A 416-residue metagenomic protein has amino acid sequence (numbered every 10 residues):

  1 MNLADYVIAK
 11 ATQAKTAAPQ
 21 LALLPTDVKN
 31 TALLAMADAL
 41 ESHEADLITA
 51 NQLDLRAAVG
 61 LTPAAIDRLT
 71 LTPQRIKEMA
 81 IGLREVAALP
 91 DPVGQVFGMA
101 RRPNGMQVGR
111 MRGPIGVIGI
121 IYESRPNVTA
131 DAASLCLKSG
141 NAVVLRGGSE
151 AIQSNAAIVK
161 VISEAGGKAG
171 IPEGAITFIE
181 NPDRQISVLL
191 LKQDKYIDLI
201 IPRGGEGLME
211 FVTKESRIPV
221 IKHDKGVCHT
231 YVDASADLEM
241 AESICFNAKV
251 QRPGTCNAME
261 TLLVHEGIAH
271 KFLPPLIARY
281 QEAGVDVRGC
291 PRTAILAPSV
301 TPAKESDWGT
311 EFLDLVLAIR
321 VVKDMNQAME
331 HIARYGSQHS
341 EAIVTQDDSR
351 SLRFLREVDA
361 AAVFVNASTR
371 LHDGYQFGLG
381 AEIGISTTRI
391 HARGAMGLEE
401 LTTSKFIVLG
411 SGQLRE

Functional and structural regions predicted by a protein language model:
M1-V108: N-terminal Rossmann-like NAD(P)+-binding subdomain of aldehyde/semialdehyde dehydrogenases
A17-L23, L262-V264, D314-K323, Q338-I343: Short, well-ordered beta-strand elements within core beta-sheets of diverse protein domains
L24-D27, A169-I176, P253-A258, G284-R292 (+2 more regions): Flexible, glycine/charged-enriched surface loops at secondary-structure junctions
T31, P275, E330-R415: C-terminal core of ALDH-fold dehydrogenases
A88, P92-A165, A169, I218-V220: Conserved small-residue-rich beta-alpha loop and adjacent elements that most often cradle the phosphate/pyrophosphate
M99-A100, V108-P114, L137, K168-P172 (+11 more regions): Solvent-exposed alpha-helices and their adjacent loops that cap or buttress functional pockets in soluble metabolic
S124-N127, D131-A142, A157, V161 (+3 more regions): ALDH superfamily catalytic-core signature
